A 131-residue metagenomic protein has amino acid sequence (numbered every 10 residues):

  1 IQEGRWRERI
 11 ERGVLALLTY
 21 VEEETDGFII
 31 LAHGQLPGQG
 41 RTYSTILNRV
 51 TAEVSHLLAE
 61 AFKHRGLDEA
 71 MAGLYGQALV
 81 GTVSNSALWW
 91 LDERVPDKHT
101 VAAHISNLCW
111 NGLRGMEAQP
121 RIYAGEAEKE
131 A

Functional and structural regions predicted by a protein language model:
I1, F28-Q35, A61-F62, S86 (+1 more regions): Secondary-structure edge/capping motif, primarily at the C-terminal ends of alpha-helices and the immediately following
I1-G13, F28-A32, V54: Amphipathic alpha-helical linker/stalk segments
R5, P96-V101: Short, charged, surface-exposed loops that flank catalytic or proteolytic processing sites
E11-L15, T19-Y20, G38-K63, G73-L88 (+1 more regions): Amphipathic alpha-helical packing segments from all-alpha helical-bundle domains
F28-A32, G40, P120-I122: Short, hydrophobic secondary-structure boundary micro-motifs
G66-A70: Short, charged helix-capping/linker segments at alpha-helix termini
M116-A131: C-terminal effector-binding regulatory domain of bacterial HTH transcription factors
